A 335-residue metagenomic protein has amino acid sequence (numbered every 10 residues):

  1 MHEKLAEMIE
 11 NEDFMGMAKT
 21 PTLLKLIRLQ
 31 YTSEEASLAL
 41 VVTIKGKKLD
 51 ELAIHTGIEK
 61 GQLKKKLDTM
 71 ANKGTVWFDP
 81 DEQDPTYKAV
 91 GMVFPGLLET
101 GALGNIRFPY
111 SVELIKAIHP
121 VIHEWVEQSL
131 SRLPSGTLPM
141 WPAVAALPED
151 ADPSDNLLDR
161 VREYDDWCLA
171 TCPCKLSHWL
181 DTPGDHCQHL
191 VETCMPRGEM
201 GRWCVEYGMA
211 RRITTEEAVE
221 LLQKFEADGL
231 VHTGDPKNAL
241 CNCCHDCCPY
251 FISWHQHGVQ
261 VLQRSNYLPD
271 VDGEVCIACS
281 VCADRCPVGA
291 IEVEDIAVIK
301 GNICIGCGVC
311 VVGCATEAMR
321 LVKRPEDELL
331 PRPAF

Functional and structural regions predicted by a protein language model:
M1-L24: Long, low-complexity, charged/polar intrinsically disordered regions in eukaryotic proteins
L29-E35: Short helix-coil-helix linker/hinge
K45-T56: Short acidic, hydrophobic short linear motifs in intrinsically disordered regions
T56-N72: Short amphipathic alpha-helical interaction segments
A71-E82, I291-E292, M319-R320: A short, conserved structural fragment
P85-I122: Short, amphipathic alpha-helical interaction segments positioned at domain boundaries
Y87-A89, G229-K237, Q256-G306, R320-L329: Ferredoxin-like iron-sulfur electron-transfer modules
H119-L268: Catalytic cores of enzyme domains
